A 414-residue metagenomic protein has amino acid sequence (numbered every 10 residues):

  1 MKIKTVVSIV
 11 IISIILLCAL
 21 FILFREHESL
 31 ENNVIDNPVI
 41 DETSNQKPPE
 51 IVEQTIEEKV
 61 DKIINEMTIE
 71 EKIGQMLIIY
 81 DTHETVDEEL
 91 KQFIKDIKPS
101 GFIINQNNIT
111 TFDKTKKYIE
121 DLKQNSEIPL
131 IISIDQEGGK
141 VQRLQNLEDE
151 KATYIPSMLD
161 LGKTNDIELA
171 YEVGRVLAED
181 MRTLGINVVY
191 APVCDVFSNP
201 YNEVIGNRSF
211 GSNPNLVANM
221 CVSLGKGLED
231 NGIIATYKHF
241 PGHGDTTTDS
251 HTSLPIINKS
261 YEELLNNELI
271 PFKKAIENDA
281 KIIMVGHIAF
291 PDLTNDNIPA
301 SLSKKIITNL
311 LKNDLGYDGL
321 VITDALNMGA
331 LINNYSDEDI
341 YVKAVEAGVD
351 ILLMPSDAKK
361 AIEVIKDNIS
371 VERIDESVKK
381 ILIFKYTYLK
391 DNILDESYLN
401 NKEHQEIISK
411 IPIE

Functional and structural regions predicted by a protein language model:
K2-I97, D149, N313-D314, N334-E414: Preference for extracellular/luminal or secreted protein segments
T68, N108-Q124, L130, K140-Q142 (+3 more regions): Second-shell residues forming the walls of enzyme active-site clefts
G74-V86, M158-Y171, S253-N267, N327-Y335: Active-site mouth loops of central-metabolism enzymes
I78, I103, V189-Y190, T236 (+2 more regions): Conserved beta-strand positions in the central sheet of alpha/beta enzyme cores
D81-T85, I134-L147, N187-F197, Y237-H243 (+1 more regions): Short glycine-enriched loops at secondary-structure junctions
K91-N105, R175-V188: Catalytic domains of carbohydrate-active enzymes, especially glycoside hydrolases
I109-I131, N165-G185, K379: Active-site-adjacent structural elements in enzyme catalytic domains
P156-I186, A191-C221, G225, E229: A substrate-binding/cap region within the structured catalytic cores of diverse enzymes
